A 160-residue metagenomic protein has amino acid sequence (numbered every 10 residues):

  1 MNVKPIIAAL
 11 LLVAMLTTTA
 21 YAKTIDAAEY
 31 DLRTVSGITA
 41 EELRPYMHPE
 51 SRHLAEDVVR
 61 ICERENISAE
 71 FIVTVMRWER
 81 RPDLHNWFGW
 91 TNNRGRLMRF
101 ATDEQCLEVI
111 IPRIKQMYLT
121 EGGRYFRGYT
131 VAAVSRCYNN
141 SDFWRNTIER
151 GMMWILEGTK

Functional and structural regions predicted by a protein language model:
N2-I25, R52, R94-K160: Non-catalytic cell-wall polysaccharide-engagement segments
I25-V73, R77, I155, T159: Export/targeting segments at the very N-terminus of extracytoplasmic proteins
R64, P82-D83, V131, I155: Short, surface-exposed, charged/polar-biased interaction segments
W78, W87-W90, W144, W154: A residue-identity detector for tryptophan
W78-P82, N140-S141: A short structural micro-motif
R81-M98: Short, surface-exposed glycine/acidic/tryptophan-bearing loops
